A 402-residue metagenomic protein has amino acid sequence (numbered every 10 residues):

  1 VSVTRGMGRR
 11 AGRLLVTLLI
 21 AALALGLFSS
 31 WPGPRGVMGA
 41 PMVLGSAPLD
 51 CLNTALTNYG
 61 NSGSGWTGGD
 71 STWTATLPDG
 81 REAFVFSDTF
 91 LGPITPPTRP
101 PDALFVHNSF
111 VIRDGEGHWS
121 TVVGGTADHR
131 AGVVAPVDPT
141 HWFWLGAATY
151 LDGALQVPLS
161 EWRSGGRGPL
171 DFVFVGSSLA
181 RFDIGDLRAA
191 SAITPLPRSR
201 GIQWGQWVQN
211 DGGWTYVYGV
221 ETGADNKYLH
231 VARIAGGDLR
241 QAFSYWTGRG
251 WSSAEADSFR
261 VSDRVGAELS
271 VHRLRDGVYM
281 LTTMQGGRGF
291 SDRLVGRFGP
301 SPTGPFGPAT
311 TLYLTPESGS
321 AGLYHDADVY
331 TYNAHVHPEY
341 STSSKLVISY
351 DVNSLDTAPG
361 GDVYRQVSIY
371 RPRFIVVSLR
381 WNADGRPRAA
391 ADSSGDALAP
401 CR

Functional and structural regions predicted by a protein language model:
T4-P32: Secretory targeting and sorting signals
S29-W31, M38, G45, V336: Compositionally biased, intrinsically disordered/low-complexity regions enriched for serine, proline and threonine
G36-S64, L77-H141, Y150-R200, G212 (+4 more regions): Beta-rich carbohydrate-recognition and catalytic domains
D70-W73, R130-T149, Q203-V208, A267-S270 (+1 more regions): Beta-propeller and closely related beta-sheet repeat lectin domains
W73, M284, A327-L355: C-terminal structured interaction module
